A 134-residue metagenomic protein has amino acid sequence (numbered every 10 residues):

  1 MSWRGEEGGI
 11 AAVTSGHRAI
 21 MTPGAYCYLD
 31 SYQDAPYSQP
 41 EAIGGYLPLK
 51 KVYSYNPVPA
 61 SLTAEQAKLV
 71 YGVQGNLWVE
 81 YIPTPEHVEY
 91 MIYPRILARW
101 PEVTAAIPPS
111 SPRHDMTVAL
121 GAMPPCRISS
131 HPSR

Functional and structural regions predicted by a protein language model:
M1-R134: Substrate-binding groove of N-acetylhexosamine-processing glycoside hydrolases
